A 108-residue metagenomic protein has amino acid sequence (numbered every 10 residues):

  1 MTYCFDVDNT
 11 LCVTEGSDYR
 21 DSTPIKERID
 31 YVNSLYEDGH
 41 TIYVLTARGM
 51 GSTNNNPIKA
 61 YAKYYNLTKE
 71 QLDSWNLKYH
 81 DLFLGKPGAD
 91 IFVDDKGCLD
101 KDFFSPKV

Functional and structural regions predicted by a protein language model:
M1-V108: Catalytic phosphate/metal-binding cores of nucleic-acid and nucleotide-processing enzymes, i.e., regions that mediate
